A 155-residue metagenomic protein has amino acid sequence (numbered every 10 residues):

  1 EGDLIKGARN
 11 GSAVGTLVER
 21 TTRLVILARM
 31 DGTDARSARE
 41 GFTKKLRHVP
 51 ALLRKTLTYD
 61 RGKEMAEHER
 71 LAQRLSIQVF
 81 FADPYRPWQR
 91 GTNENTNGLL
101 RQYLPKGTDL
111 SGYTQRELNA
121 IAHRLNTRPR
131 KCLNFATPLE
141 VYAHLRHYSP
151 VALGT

Functional and structural regions predicted by a protein language model:
L4, R20, G32, R61 (+1 more regions): Residues immediately flanking
I5, G11-I26: Short conserved beta-strand segments at catalytic cores or DNA/RNA-binding microdomains of nucleic-acid binding
K6-N10, L27-A51: Active-site beta-loop-alpha junctions of metal-dependent nucleic acid enzymes, especially the RNase H-like/DDE
R23-A28, F81, K106: Short small-residue beta-strand/loop micro-motif enriched in glycine and branched aliphatics
L27, K55-T58: Short catalytic-loop micro-motif centered on adjacent basic/acidic residues
Y59-R74, F81-L104, S111-H123: RNase H-like two-metal-ion nuclease catalytic core shared by retroviral integrases and related mobile-element nucleases
K106-T155: C-terminal domain-tail junction helix/linker
